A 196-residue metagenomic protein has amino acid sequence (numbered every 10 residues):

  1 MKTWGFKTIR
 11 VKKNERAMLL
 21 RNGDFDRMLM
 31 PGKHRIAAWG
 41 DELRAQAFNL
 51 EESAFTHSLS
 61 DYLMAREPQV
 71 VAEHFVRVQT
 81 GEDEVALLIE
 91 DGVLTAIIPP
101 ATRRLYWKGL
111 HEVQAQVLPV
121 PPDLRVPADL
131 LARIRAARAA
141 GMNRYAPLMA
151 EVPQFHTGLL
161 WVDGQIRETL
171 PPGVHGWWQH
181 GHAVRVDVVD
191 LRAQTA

Functional and structural regions predicted by a protein language model:
M1-A196: N-terminal hydrophobic membrane-entry segments
